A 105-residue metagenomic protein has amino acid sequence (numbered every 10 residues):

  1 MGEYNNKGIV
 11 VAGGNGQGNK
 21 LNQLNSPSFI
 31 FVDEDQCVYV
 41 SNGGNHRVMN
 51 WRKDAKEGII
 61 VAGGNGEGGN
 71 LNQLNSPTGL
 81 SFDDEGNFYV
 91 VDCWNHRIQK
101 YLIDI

Functional and structural regions predicted by a protein language model:
M1-G2, N50, K100: Conserved blade-register residue in beta-propeller folds
E3-S28, D54-T78, I105: Gly/Pro-rich loop segments of beta-rich domains
V32-D35, F82-E85: Residue-level detector of Asp-centered blade-edge/turn motifs that repeat once per structural unit in beta-propeller
V38-Y39, F88-Y89: Conserved beta-propeller blade signature
N42-G44, D92-W94: Conserved strand-to-loop turn within each blade of WD40 beta-propeller repeats
H46-M49, H96-I98: Structural signal for beta-propeller blades
E85, C93, K100-I105: Long terminal segments
